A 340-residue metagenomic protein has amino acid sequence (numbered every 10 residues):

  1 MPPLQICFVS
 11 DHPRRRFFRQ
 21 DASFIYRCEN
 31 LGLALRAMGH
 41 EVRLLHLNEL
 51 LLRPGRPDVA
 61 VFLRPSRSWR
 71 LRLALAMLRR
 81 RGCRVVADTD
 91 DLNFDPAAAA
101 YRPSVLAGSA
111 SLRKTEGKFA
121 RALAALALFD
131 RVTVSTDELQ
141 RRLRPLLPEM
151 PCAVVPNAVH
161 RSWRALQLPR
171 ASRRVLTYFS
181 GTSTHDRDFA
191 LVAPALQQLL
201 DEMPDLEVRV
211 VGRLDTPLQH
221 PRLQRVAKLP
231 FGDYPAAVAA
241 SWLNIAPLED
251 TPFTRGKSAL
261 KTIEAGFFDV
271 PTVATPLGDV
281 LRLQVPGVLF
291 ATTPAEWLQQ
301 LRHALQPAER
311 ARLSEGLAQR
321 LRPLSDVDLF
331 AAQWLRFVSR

Functional and structural regions predicted by a protein language model:
M1-F62, S66: N-terminal pre-catalytic "stem/leader" segment of glycosyltransferase-like enzymes
D11-A34, N157-L166, R170-A239: Conserved catalytic-core segment of nucleotide-activated headgroup transferases in glycan assembly
R14, F18, A87-F119: Acceptor-binding helix/loop patch of EC 2.4 sugar-transfer enzymes, predominantly nucleotide-sugar-dependent
A76-R80, S109-V132: Membrane-proximal helix-turn-helix segments that form the acceptor-binding/catalytic region of lipid-linked
L128-A165: Donor nucleotide-sugar binding/catalytic pocket of nucleotide-sugar-dependent glycosyltransferases
R187, G232-A237, W242-F267, V273-R282: Nucleotide-sugar-dependent
L281-R302: Change "using UDP/GDP/dTDP sugars" to "using nucleotide sugars
Q306-V338: A charged, aromatic-enriched C-terminal amphipathic alpha-helix characteristic of glycosyltransferases across folds
